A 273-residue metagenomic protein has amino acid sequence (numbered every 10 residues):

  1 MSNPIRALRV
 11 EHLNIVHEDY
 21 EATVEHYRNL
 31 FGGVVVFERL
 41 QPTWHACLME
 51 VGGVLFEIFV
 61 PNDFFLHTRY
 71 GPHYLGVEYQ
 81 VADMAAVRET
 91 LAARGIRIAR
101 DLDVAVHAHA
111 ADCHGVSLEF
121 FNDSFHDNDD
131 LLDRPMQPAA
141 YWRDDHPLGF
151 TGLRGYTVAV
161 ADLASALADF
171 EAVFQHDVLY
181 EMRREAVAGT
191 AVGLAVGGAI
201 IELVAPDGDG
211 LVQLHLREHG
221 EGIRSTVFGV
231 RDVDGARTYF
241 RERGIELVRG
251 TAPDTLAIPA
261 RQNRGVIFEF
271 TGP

Functional and structural regions predicted by a protein language model:
M1-E21, Y74-Y79, H126-A168, I223-T226: N-terminal beta-strand motif that seeds the catalytic metal site of vicinal oxygen chelate
S2-P4, R88-F150, V192-V196, E202 (+1 more regions): Vicinal oxygen chelate
S2-Y74, A105: An N-terminus-focused feature that recognizes amino-terminal "leader" regions
T23-L30, L91, A166-E171, F240: Conserved active-site tyrosine of GNAT-family acetyltransferases
N29-V36, G95-I98, A172-V178, G244-L247: Conserved acetyl-CoA-binding loop of GNAT-fold acetyltransferases
T43-L48, H107, R184-G193, A257: Beta-rich nucleic-acid/ligand-interaction surfaces
E57-N62, E78-A82, T90, D169-E171 (+3 more regions): A structural feature that tracks compact, well-ordered secondary-structure segments with a strong bias toward
G152-I200: Aromatic-anchored, glycine/proline-accented short structural segments that stabilize local strand-turns or short
